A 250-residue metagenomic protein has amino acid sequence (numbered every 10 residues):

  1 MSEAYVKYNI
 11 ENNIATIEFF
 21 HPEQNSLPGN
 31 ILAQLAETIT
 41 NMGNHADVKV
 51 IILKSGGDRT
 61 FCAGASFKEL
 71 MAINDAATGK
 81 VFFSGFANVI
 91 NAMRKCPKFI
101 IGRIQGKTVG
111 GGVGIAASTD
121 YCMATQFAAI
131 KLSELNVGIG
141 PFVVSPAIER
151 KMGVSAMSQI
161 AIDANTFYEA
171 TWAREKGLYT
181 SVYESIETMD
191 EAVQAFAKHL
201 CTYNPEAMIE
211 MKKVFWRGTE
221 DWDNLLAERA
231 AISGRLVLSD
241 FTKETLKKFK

Functional and structural regions predicted by a protein language model:
M1-E18, A161, T166-H199, I209-E220 (+1 more regions): Amphipathic alpha-helical segments at domain termini/boundaries
M1-K54, N91: Conserved CoA-thioester-binding segment of acyl-CoA-metabolizing enzymes
I17, Q34-L35, L53, S66 (+5 more regions): Terminal peptide-recognition signature
L32, F67, S145, V154-M157 (+3 more regions): A general structural signal for well-ordered alpha-helical segments in protein cores
T38, G85-P97: Catalytic-core regions built around general acid/base machinery
S55-V89: Glycine- (often His-adjacent) and acidic-residue-rich active-site loop that binds/positions the CoA thioester
R94-G110, I115-Y203: Crotonase-fold acyl-CoA enzyme core
E228-I232, L236, D240-K243, K247-K248: Intrinsically disordered, low-complexity segments enriched in small/flexible residues
